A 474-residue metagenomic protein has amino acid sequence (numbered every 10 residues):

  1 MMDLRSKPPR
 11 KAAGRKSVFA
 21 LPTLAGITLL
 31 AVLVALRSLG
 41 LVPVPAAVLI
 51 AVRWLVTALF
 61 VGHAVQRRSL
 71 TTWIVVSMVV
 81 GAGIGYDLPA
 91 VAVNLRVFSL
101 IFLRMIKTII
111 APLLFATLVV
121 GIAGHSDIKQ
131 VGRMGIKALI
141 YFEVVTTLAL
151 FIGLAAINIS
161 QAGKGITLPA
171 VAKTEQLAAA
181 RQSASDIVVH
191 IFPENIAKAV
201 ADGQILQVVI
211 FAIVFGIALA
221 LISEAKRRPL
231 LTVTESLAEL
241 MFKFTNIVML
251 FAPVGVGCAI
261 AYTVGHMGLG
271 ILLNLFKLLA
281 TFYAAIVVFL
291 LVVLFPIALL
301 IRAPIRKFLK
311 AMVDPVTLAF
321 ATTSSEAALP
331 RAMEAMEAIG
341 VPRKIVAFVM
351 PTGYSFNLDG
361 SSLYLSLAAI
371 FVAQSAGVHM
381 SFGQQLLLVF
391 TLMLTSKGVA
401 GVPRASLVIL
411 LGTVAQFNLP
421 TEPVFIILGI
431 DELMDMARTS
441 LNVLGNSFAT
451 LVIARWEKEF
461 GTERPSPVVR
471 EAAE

Functional and structural regions predicted by a protein language model:
A12-R15, K129-K137, K243-L250, A338-F356 (+3 more regions): Membrane-interface alpha-helices at helix entry/exit sites of multi-pass transporters
R15-S38, P45, V65, T72-V75 (+5 more regions): Signature of multi-pass transmembrane helix bundles
P89, G121-Q130, G165, I222-R228 (+7 more regions): Juxtamembrane helix-boundary/capping and inter-helix hinge elements in multi-pass membrane proteins
V91-L95, G132, L269-K277, I301-V313 (+2 more regions): Membrane-water interface of transmembrane alpha-helices in multipass transporters/channels
L114, A252-G255, S324-A332, S362-L367 (+2 more regions): Transmembrane helix boundary and interhelical junction motifs in multipass membrane proteins
E143-T147, F151, Y283-V288, A319-S324 (+4 more regions): Hydrophobic transmembrane alpha-helical segments of multi-pass transport and channel proteins
D314-S396, T450, F460-E471: Helix-loop-helix junctions within the multi-pass membrane cores of secondary transporters/permeases
R404-V469: Hydrophobic alpha-helical transmembrane segments of membrane transport and translocation systems, primarily multi-pass
